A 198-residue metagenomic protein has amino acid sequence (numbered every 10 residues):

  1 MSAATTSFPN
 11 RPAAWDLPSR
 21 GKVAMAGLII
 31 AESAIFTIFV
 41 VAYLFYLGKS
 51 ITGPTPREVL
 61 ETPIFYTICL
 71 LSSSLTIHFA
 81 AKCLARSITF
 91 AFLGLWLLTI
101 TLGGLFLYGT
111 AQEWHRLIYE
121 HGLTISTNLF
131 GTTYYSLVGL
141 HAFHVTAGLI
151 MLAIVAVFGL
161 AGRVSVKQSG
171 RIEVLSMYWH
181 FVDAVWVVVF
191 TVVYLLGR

Functional and structural regions predicted by a protein language model:
M1-R198: ...captures the hydrophobic TM-helix bundle architecture rather than a specific catalytic motif, and can also fire on
